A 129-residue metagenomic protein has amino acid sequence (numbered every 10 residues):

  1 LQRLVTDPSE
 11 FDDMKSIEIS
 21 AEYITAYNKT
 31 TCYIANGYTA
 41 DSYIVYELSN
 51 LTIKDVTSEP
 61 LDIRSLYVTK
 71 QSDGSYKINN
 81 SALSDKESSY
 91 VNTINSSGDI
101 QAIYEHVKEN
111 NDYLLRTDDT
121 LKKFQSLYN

Functional and structural regions predicted by a protein language model:
L1-E18: Short, well-ordered alpha-helical segments enriched in acidic and aromatic residues
R3-P8, L66, Q71, L127: Structured segments of extracytoplasmic/periplasmic soluble domains in secreted or envelope-associated proteins
E18-S65: Surface-exposed, charged secondary-structure patches
G37-Y38, Y46-L48, Y67, K108 (+1 more regions): Extended alpha-helical regions
L48-N50, Q71-D73, S81-L83: Solvent-exposed coil/turn segments that connect beta secondary-structure elements in extracytoplasmic/periplasmic
K54-S58, K77, E87: Intrinsically disordered, low-complexity acidic/polar segments
P60-I78: A short, surface-exposed beta-strand/turn
I78-N129: Low-complexity, intrinsically disordered terminal/linker segments enriched in charged and Gly/Pro repeats
